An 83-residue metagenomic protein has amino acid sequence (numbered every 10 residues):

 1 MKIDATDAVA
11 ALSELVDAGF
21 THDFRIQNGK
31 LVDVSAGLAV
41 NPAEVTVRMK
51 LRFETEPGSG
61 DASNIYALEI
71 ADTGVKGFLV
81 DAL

Functional and structural regions predicted by a protein language model:
M1-L83: Polybasic/polar functional segments that serve as interface/processing modules
